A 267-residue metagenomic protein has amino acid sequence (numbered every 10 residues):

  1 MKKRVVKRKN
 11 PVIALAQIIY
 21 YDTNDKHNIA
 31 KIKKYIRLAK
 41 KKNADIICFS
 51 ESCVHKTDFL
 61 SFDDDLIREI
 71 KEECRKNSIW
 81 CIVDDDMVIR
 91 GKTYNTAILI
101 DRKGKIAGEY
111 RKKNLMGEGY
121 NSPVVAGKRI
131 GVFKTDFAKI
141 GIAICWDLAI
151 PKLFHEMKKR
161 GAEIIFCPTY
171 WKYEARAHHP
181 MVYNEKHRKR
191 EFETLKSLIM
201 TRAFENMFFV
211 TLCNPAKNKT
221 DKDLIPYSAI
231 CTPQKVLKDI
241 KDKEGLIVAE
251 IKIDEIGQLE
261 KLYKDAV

Functional and structural regions predicted by a protein language model:
V6-D22: Short beta-strand segments enriched in small/hydrophobic residues
L15-Q17, K42-F62, P168-T169: Short, conserved active-site loops that position catalytic residues or coordinate cofactors/metal ions across diverse
H27-L38, I150-H155: Short, acidic/polar
K31-I46, K71-W80: A short, N-terminal amphipathic alpha-helix
S52-I70, R90-T93: Metal-dependent catalytic neighborhoods of phosphoester/phosphodiester hydrolases
D65-I82, A149-L246: CN hydrolase (nitrilase-like) catalytic-core segments centered on the catalytic cysteine and neighboring Lys/Glu
E72, I89-S197, K252-V267: Active-site catalytic loop in hydrolytic enzyme cores
V83-D85, T96-L99, G131, Y227-I230 (+1 more regions): Short beta-strand scaffold segments in enzyme catalytic cores
